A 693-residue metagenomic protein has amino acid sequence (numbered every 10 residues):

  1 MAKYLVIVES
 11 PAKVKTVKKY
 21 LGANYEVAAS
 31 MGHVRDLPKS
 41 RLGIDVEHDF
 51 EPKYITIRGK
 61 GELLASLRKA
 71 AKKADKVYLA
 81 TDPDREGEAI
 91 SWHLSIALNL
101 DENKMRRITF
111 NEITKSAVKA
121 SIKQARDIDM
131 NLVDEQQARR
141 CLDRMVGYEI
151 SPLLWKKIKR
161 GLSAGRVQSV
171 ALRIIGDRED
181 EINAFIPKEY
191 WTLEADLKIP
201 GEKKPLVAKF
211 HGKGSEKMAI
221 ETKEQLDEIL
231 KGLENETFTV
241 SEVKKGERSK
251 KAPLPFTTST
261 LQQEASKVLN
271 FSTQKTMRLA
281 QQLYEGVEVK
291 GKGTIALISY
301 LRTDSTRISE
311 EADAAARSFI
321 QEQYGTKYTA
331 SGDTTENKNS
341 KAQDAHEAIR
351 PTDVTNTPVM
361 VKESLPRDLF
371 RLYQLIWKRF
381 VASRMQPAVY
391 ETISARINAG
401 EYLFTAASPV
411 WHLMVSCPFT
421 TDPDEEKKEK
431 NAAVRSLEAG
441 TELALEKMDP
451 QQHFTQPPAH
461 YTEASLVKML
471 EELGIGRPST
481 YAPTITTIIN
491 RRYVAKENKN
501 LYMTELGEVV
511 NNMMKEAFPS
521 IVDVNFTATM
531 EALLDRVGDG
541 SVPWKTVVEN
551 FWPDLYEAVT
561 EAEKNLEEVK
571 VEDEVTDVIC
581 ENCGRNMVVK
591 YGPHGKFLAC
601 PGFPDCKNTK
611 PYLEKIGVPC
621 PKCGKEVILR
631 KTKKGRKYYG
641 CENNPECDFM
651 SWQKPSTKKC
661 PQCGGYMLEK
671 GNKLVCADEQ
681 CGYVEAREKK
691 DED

Functional and structural regions predicted by a protein language model:
M1-Q137, H211-G212, I220, G332-T335 (+1 more regions): Intrinsically disordered, low-complexity regulatory segments
A2-L5, T16, Y25, S151 (+6 more regions): Basic, low-complexity terminal or inter-domain segments flanking catalytic cores
T16-Y20, S66, A89-A97, A117-S121 (+8 more regions): Alpha-helical scaffold elements adjacent to nucleotide-binding pockets in ATP/GTP-utilizing enzyme cores
D82-P83, K159-S163, K245-L254, E264-S272 (+1 more regions): Conserved short loop/turn motifs at secondary-structure junctions
I113-A195, G246: C-terminal or mid-to-C-terminal helical accessory/interaction module adjacent to the motor/catalytic core
R139-I150, V167, L197-I199, R248-T260 (+6 more regions): Core structural elements
E216-L254: Metal- or metallocofactor-binding catalytic centers and their adjacent structured scaffolds across diverse enzyme
T260-S272, V467-R477: Short helix-coil junctions and helix-kink-helix linkers
